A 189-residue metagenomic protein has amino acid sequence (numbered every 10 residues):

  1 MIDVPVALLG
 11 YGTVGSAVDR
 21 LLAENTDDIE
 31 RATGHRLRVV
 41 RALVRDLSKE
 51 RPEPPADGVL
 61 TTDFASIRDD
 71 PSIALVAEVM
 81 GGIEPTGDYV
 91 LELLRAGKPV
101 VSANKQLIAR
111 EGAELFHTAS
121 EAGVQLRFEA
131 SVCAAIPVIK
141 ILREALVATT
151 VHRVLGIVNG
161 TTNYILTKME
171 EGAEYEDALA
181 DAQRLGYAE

Functional and structural regions predicted by a protein language model:
M1-A96: N-terminal glycine-/serine-/threonine-rich beta1-alpha1-beta2 phosphate-ribose binding loop of Rossmann-like
L9, T13, A17, T62 (+6 more regions): Conserved active-site and cofactor/substrate-binding residues in soluble primary-metabolism enzymes
D19-R20, P52-P55, G112-L115, P137-E144 (+1 more regions): Short acidic, glycine/serine/threonine-rich loops at helix termini
G58-V59, T118-E121, E144-V147, G172: Short, hinge-like loop/turn segments at secondary-structure boundaries
L60-T61, E78, V101-A103, L126-A130 (+2 more regions): General beta-strand structural signal in soluble alpha/beta enzymes
M80, P85-R95, A103-E144: Rossmann-fold NAD(P)-binding glycine/threonine-rich loop
P99, Q125, A188: Residue-level detector of anion-binding/catalytic polar loops
E144-E189: Conserved anion/nucleotide-ligand pocket segment
